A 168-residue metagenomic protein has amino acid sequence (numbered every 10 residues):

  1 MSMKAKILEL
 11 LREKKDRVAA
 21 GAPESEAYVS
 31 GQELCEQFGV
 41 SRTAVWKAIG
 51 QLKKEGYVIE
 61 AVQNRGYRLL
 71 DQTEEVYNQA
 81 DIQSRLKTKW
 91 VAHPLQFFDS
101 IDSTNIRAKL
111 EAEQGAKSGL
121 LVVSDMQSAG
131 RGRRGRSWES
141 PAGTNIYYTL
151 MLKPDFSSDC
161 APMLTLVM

Functional and structural regions predicted by a protein language model:
S2-M168: N-terminal lobe of the biotin/lipoate ligase/transferase fold
